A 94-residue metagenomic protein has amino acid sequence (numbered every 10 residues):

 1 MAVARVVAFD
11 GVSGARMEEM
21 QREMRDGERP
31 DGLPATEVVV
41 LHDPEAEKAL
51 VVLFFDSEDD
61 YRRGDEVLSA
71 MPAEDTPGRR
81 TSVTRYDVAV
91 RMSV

Functional and structural regions predicted by a protein language model:
M1-L50, D56-A70, T76-V94: Short S/T/G/P-rich N-terminal loop/turn motif that feeds into the first structured element of a domain
